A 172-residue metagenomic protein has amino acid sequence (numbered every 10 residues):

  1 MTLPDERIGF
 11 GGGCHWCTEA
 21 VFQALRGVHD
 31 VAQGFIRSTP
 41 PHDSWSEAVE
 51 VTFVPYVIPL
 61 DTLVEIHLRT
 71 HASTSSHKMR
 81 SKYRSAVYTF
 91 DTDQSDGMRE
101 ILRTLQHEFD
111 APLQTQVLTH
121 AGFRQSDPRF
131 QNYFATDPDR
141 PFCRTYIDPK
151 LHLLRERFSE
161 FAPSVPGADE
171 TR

Functional and structural regions predicted by a protein language model:
M1-R172: Flexible coil/turn and secondary-structure edge motifs
